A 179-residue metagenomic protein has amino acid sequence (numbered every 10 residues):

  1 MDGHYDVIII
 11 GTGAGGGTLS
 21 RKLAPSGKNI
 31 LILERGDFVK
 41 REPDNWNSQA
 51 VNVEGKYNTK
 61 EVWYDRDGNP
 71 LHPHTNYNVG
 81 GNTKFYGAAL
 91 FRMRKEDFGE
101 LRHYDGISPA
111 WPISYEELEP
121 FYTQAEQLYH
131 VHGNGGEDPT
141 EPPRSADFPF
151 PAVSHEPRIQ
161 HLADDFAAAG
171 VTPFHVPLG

Functional and structural regions predicted by a protein language model:
M1-E116, P120-Q124: N-terminal glycine-rich phosphate/pyrophosphate-binding loop and immediately adjacent elements
R102-G179: Conserved redox-cofactor binding core of oxidoreductases
